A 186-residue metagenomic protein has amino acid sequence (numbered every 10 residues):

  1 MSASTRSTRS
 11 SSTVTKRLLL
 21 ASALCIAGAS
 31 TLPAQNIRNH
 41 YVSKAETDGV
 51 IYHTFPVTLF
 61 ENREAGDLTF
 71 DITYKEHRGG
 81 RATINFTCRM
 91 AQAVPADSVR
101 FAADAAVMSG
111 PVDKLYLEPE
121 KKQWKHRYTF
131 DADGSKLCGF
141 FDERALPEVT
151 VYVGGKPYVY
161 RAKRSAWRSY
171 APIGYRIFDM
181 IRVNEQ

Functional and structural regions predicted by a protein language model:
S4-L20: Bacterial N-terminal signal peptides that target proteins for export
A21-A29: Bacterial N-terminal signal peptides
S30-A34: Sec/Tat signal peptide C-region and signal peptidase I cleavage site
Q35-A93: An ectodomain-focused feature that recognizes extracytoplasmic/extracellular
A45, R100-F101, V151: Short aromatic-centered micro-motifs
P95-V99, P147: Short beta-strand/loop motifs in extracellular/secreted proteins, especially within beta-sandwich accessory domains
A106-Q186: Internal interaction segment
